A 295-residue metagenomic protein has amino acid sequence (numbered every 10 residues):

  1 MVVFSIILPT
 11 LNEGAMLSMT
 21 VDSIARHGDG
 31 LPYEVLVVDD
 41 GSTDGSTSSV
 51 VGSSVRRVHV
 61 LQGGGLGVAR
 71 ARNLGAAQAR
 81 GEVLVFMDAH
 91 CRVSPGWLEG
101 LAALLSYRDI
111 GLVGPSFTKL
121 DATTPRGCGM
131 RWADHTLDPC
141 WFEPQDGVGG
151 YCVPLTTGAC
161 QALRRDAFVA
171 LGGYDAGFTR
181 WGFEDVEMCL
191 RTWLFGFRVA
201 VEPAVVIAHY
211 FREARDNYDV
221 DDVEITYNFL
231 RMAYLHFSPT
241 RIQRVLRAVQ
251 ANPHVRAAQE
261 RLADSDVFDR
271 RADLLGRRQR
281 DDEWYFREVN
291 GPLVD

Functional and structural regions predicted by a protein language model:
T20, D39-S48: A conserved acidic beta->alpha catalytic loop
D22-P32: Short, acidic, metal-binding catalytic loop of nucleotide-sugar glycosyltransferases
P32-G41, L61-G64: Short beta-strand/loop segment that forms part of the nucleotide-sugar
G63-A79: Glycine-rich, basic loop-to-helix element that forms the pyrophosphate-binding segment of sugar-nucleotide handling
A69, F142-A162: A recurrent flexible, glycine/aromatic-enriched loop bordering the glycosyltransferase active site that acts as
L84: Short aromatic/hydrophobic "clamp" motif used to bind/position activated sugar donors
R92, G96-A133: Conserved donor NDP-sugar-binding/catalytic core segment of glycosyltransferases
D221-D295: Terminal low-complexity segments of carbohydrate-biosynthetic enzymes
